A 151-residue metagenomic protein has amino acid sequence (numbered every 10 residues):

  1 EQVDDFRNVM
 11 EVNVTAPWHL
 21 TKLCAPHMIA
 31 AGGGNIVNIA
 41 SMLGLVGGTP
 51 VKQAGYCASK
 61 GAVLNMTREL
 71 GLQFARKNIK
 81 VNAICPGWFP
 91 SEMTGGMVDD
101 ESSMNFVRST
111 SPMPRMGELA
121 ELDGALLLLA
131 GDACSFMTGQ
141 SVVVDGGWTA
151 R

Functional and structural regions predicted by a protein language model:
Q2-R7, V107: Substrate-binding pocket helix/loop in short-chain dehydrogenase/reductase
T21, S59, T67: Active-site helix of classical SDR
P26, L72-Q73, S135: Alpha-helical segment proximal to the catalytic Tyr-Lys
S41: Residue(s) in the substrate-gating loop at a strand-loop-helix junction that position the organic substrate next
L45, L64, C85-G96: Short, flexible catalytic-loop segment of classical short-chain dehydrogenase/reductase
L64, A83, N105-A133, M137 (+1 more regions): C-terminal helical subdomain
A75, K80, M137-G139: Short, small/polar-rich loop/turn modules that mediate ligand/substrate recognition or access, typified
